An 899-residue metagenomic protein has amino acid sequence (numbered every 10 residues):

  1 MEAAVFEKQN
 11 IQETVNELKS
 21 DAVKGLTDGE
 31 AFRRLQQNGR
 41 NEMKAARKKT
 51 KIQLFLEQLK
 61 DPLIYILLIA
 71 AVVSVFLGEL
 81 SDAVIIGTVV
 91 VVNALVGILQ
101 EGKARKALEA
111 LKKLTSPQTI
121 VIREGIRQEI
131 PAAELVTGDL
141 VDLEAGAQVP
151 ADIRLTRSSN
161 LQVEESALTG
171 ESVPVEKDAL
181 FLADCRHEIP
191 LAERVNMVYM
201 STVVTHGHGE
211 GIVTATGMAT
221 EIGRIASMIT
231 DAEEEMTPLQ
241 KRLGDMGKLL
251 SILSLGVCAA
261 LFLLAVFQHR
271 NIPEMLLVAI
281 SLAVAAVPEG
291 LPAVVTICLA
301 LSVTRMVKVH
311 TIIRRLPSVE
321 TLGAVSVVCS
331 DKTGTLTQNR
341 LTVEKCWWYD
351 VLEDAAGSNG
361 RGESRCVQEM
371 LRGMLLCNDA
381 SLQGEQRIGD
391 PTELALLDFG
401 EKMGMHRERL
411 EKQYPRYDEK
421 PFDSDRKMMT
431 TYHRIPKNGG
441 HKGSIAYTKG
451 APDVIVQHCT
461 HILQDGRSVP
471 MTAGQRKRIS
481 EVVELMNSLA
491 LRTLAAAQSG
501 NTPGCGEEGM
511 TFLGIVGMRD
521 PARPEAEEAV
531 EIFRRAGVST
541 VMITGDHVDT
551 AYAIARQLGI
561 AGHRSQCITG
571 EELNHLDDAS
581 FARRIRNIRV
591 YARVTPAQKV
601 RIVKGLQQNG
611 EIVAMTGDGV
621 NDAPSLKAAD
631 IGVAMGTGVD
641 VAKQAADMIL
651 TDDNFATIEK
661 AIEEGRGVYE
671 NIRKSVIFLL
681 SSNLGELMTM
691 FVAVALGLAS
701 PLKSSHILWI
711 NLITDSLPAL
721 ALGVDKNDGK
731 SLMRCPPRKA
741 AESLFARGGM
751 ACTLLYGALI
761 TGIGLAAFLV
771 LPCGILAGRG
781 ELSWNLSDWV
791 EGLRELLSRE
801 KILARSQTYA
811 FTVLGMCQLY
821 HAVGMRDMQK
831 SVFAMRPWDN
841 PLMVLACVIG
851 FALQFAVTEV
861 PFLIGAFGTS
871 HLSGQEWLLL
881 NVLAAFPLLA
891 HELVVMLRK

Functional and structural regions predicted by a protein language model:
M1-P736, E742-F745, F811, M828-K899: Conserved cytosolic headpiece of P-type ATPases
L26, A767-V770, G774, L803 (+1 more regions): C-terminal substrate-binding/catalytic lobe of Rossmann-fold NAD(P)-dependent dehydrogenases
T714, Q807-A822: Generic alpha-helical transmembrane segments
R738-L759, L796-Y809: Membrane-water interface at loop-to-transmembrane-helix junctions
A758-G774, Q854-G868: Alpha-helical transmembrane segments and their membrane-interface junctions in multi-pass membrane proteins
G774-K801, F862-H871: Membrane-interfacial helical/loop segments at transmembrane boundaries in membrane proteins
W784-A804, T812, M816, P887-V894: Alpha-helical transmembrane segments and their immediate juxtamembrane interface regions
E795-R805, S873-V882: Membrane-interface segments at transmembrane helix junctions and kinks in multi-pass inner-membrane proteins
